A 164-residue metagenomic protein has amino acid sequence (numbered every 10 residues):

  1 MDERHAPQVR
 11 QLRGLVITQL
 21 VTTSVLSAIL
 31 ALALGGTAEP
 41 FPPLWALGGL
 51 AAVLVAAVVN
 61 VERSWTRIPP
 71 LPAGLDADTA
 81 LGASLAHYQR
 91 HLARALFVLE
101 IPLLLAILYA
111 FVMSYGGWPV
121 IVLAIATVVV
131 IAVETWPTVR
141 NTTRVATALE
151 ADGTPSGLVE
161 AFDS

Functional and structural regions predicted by a protein language model:
M1-P7: Short, Lys/Arg-rich, polar N-terminal cytosolic tail immediately upstream of the first transmembrane signal-anchor
R13-T23, Q89-I101: Select subsegments of transmembrane alpha-helices in polytopic membrane proteins, especially boundary-proximal
I29, F97-P119: Alpha-helical transmembrane segments and their membrane-interface junctions in multi-pass membrane proteins
L30-P40: Short, hydrophobic transmembrane alpha-helix segments
P42-A57, T127: Alpha-helical transmembrane segments
A57-L75, T138-N141: Membrane-water interface of transmembrane alpha-helices
A73-A95: Short membrane-interface loop/juxtamembrane segments of multi-pass integral membrane proteins
V120-V159: Alpha-helical transmembrane segments and their immediate juxtamembrane interface regions
